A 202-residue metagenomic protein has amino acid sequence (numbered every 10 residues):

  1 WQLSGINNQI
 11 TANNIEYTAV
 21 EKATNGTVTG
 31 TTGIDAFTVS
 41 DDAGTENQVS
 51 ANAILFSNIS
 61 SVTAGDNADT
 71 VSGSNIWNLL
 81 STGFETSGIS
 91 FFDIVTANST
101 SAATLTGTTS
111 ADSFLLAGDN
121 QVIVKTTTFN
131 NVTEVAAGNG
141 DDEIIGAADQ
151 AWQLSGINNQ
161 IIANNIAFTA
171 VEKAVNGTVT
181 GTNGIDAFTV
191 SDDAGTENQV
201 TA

Functional and structural regions predicted by a protein language model:
W1-A202: Acidic, glycine-rich low-complexity segments
